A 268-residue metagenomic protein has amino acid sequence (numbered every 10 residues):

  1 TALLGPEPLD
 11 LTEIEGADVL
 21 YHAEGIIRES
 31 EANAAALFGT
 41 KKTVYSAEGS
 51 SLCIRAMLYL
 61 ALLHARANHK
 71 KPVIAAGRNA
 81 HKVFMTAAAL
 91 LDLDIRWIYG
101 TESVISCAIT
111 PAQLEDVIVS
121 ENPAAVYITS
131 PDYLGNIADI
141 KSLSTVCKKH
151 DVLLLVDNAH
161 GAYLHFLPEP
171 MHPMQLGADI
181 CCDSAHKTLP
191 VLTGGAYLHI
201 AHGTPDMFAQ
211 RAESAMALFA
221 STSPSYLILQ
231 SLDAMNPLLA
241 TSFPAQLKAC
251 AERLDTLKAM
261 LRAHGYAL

Functional and structural regions predicted by a protein language model:
T1-P6: N-terminal glycine-rich, Lys/His-bearing helix-loop that initiates the first secondary-structure elements of many
E7-L52: Conserved N-terminal alpha-helix of the aminotransferase class I/II PLP-enzyme fold
L37, T43, E48-A267: Conserved PLP-enzyme active-site core in the AAT-like
